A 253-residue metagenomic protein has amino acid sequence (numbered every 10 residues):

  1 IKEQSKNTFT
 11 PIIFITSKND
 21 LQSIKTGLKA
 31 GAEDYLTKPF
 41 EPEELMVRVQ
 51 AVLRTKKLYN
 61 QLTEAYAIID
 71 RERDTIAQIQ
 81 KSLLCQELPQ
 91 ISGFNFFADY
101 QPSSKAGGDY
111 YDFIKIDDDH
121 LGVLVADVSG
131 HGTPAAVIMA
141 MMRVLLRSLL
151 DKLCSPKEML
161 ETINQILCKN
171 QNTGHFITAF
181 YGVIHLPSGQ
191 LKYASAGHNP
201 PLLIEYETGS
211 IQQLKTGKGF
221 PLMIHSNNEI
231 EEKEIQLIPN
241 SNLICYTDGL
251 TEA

Functional and structural regions predicted by a protein language model:
S5-P11: His-Asp phosphorelay/catalytic-motif detector in bacterial-type signaling
S23-L28: Residue preferences within the helical output face of two-component receiver
L36-K38: A Lys-centered signature of the CheY-like receiver
F40-V49, L53: C-terminal output helix
Q50-E64: The C-terminal output helix
Q61-I244: … and, occasionally, acidic/histidine-rich disordered N-termini of signaling adaptors
